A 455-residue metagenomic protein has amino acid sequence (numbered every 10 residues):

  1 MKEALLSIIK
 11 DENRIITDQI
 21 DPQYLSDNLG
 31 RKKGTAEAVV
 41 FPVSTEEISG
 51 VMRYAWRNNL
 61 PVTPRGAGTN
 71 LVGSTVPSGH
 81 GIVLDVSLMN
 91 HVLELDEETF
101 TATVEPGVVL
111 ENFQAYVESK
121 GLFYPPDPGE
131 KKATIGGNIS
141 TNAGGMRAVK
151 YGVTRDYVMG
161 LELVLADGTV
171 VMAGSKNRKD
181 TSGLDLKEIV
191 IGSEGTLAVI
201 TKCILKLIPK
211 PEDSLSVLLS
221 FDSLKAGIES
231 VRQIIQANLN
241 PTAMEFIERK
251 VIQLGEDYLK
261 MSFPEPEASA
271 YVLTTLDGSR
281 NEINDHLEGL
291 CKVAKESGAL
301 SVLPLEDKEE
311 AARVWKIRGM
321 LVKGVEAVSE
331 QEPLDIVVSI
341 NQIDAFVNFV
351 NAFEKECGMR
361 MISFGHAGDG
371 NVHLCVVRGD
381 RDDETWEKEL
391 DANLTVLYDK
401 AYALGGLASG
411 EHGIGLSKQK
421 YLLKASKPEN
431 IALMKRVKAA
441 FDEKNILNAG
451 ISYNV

Functional and structural regions predicted by a protein language model:
M1-L29, R57-L60, V293-E309, A403-L407 (+1 more regions): N-terminal accessory segments
M1-R53, T69-F100, V251-S262, D307-P333 (+2 more regions): N-terminal flexible segment immediately upstream of the FAD-binding catalytic core in FAD-dependent oxidoreductases
I15-Q19, V40-P42, P61-G66, G73 (+13 more regions): General beta-strand structural signal in soluble alpha/beta enzymes
I16-Q23, P209, S220-V396, K400 (+1 more regions): C-terminal substrate-recognition/cap domain of FAD-linked oxidoreductases
H91-E245: FAD-binding subdomain of flavoenzyme oxidoreductases
T169, Q419-V455: Activity-critical C-terminal alpha-helical subdomain
K250, A367-G370, A408, G413-K420 (+1 more regions): Small/polar glycine-rich anion-binding or flexible loop at a beta-alpha turn
